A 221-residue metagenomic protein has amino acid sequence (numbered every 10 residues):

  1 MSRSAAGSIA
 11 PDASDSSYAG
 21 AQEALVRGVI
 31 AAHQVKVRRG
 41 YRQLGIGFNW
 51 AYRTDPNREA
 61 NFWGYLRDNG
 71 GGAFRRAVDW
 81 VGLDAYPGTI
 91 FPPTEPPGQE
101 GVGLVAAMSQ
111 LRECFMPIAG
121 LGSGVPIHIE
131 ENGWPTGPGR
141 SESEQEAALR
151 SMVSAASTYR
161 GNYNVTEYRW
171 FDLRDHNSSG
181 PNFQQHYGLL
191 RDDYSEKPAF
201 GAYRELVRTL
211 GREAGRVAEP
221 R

Functional and structural regions predicted by a protein language model:
S4, I9-S14, G139-S151, T158-R221: Aromatic-rich peripheral "rim/lid" segments of glycoside hydrolase catalytic domains that contact and position glycan
G7-E144, R191-D193, A214: Noncatalytic carbohydrate-binding groove/subsite architecture in carbohydrate-active enzymes
I30, Q34, S109-P117, R150 (+3 more regions): Surface-exposed alpha-helical segments enriched in charged/polar residues
